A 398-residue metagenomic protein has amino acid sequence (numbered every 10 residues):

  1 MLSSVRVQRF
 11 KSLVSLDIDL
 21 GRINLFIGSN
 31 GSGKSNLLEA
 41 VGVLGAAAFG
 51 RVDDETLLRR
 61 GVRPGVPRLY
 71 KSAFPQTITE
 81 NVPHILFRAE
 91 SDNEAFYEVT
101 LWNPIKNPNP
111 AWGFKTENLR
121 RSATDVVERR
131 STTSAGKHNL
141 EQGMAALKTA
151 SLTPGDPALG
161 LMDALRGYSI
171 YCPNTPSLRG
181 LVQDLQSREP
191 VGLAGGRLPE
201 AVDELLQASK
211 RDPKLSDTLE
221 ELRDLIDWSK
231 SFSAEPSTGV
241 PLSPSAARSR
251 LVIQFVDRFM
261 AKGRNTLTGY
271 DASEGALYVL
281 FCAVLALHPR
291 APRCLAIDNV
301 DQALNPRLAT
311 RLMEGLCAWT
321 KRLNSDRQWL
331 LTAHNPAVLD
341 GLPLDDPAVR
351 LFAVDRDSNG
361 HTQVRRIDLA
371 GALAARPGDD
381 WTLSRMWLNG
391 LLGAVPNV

Functional and structural regions predicted by a protein language model:
M1-V14: N-terminal pre-Walker A segment at the start of P-loop NTPase domains
F10, S29, V300: P-loop (Walker A) phosphate-binding loop of NTP-binding proteins
S15-G21, L287-R290, L323: Phosphate-binding P-loop
R22-R63, L193-A194, G275-L285, N305 (+3 more regions): Phosphate-binding glycine-rich loops of NTP-binding sites
E39-N107: Conserved P-loop NTP-binding catalytic core
L86, D92-A234: Electropositive, glycine-dotted interaction segments that contact anionic polymers or phosphate-rich ligands
E220-R223, S231-L287, C294-A309: Conserved ABC ATPase signature
R311-V398: C-terminal lobe/lid and adjacent interdomain/linker elements of RecA-like ASCE P-loop ATPase modules
